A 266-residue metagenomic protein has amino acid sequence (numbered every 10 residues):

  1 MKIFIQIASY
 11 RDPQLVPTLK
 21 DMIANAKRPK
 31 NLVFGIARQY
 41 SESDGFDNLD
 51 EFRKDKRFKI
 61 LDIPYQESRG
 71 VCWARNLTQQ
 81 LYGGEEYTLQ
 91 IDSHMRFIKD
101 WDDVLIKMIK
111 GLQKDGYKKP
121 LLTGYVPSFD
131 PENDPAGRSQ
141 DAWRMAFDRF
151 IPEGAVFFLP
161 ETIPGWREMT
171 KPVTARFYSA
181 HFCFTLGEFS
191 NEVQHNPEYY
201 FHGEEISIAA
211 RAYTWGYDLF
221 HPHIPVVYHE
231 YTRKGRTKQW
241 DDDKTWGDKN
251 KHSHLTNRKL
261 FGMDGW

Functional and structural regions predicted by a protein language model:
M1-W266: Catalytic cores of eukaryotic secretory-pathway lumenal/extracellular enzymes that build and remodel glycoconjugates
